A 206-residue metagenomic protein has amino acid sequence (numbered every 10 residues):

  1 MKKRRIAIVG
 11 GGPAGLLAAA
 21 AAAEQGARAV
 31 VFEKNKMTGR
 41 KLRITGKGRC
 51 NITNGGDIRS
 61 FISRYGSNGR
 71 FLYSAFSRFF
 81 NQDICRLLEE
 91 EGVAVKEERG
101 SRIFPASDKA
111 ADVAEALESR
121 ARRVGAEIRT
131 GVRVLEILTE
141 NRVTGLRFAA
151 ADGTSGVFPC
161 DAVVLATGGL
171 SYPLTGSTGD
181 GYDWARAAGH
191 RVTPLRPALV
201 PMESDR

Functional and structural regions predicted by a protein language model:
K3-R5, E98, G131: Phosphate-coordination loops involved in phosphoryl transfer and adenosine-cofactor binding
R4-V31: N-terminal Rossmann-like FAD-binding beta1-loop-alpha1 element of flavoenzymes
I8, G12-A14, M37, G169-S171: Residue-level detector of alpha-helix initiation sites
A23-K47: Glycine-rich FAD pyrophosphate-binding loop
R49-E97: Glycine-rich active-site loop/strand segments that organize a redox cofactor
L72-A75, I103-D108, T167-T175: Flexible, glycine/proline-enriched loop segments at strand-loop-helix junctions that form or flank small-ligand binding
E90-R123: Mobile, glycine/GP-rich and aromatic-enriched active-site lid/loop segments adjacent to catalytic centers
A111-D112, A116-R206: Predominantly flavin-linked oxidoreductase catalytic cores and closely associated redox partners
